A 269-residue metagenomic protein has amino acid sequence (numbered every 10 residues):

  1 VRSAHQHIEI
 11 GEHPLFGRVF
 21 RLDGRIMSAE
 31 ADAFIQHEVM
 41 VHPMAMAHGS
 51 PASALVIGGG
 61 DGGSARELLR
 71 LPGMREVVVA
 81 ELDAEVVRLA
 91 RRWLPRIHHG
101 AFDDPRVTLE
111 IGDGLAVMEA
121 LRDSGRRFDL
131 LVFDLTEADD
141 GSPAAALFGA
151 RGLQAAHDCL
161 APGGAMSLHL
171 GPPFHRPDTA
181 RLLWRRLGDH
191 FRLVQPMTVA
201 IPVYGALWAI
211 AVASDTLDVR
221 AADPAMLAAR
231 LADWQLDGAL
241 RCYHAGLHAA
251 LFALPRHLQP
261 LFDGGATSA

Functional and structural regions predicted by a protein language model:
V1-E12, A209-A269: SAM/dcSAM-binding transferase cores
S3, S28-A165, F174-W184: The AdoMet/dcAdoMet-binding core of the Class I SAM-like
Q6, L115-A116, Q195-V199: Glycine-rich, charged/polar anion/phosphate-binding loops that engage phosphate groups from diverse ligands
I8-G11, G17-D23: Short, aliphatic-rich beta-strand segments
L15-F16, P162: Short strand-connecting beta-turns/loops that link adjacent beta-strands
L153-Q154, T179-I201, A211: Conserved Class I S-adenosyl-L-methionine
M166-S167, Q195: Structural detector of well-ordered beta-strand residues that form the stable sheet scaffold of enzyme domains
